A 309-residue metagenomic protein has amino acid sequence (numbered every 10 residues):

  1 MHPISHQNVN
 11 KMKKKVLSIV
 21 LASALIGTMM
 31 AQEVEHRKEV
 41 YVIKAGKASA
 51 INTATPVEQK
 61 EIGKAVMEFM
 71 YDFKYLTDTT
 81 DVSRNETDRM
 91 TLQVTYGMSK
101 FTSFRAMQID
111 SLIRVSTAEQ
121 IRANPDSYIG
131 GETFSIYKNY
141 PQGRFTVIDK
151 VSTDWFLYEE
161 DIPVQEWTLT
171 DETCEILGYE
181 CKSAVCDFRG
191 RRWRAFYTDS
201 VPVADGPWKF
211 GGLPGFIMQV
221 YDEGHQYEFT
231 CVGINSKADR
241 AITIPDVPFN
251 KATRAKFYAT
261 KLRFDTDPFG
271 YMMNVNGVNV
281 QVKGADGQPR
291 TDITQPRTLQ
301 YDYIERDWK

Functional and structural regions predicted by a protein language model:
M1-V42: Bacterial Sec-dependent N-terminal signal peptides
E33-K309: Extended soluble regions of mature proteins
